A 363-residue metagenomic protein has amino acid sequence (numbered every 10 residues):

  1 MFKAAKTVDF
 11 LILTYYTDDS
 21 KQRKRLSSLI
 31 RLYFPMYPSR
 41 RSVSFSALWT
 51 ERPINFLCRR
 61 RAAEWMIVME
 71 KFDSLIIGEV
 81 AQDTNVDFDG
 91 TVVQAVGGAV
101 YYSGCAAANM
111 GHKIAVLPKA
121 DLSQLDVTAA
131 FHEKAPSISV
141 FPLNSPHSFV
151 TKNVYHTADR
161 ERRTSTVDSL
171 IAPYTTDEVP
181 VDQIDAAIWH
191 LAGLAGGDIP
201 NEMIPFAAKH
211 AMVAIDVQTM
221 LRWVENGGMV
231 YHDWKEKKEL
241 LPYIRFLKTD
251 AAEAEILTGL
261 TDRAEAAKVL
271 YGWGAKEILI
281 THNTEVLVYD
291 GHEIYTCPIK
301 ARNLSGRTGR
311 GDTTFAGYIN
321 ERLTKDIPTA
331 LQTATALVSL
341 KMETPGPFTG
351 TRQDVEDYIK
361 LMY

Functional and structural regions predicted by a protein language model:
D9, Y15-D19, Y33, Y37 (+1 more regions): Intrinsic-disorder-associated, low-complexity terminal segments enriched in Asp/Asn/His/Tyr and depleted of Lys/Arg
R23-R25, P38, L57, R61: Compositionally biased, intrinsically disordered low-complexity segments enriched in Pro/Arg/Gln/His
K71-F72, Q82-Q94, N109-A192, G197 (+2 more regions): Conserved N-terminal subdomain of the carbohydrate kinase-like
T91-C105: Short catalytic helix/loop segments, enriched in acidic residues and glycine and frequently bearing histidine
K113, I299-Y363: Conserved post-catalytic alpha-helical subdomain immediately downstream of the catalytic base and nucleotide-binding
R222-E293: Conserved phosphate/ATP/ADP-binding segment of small-molecule kinases
